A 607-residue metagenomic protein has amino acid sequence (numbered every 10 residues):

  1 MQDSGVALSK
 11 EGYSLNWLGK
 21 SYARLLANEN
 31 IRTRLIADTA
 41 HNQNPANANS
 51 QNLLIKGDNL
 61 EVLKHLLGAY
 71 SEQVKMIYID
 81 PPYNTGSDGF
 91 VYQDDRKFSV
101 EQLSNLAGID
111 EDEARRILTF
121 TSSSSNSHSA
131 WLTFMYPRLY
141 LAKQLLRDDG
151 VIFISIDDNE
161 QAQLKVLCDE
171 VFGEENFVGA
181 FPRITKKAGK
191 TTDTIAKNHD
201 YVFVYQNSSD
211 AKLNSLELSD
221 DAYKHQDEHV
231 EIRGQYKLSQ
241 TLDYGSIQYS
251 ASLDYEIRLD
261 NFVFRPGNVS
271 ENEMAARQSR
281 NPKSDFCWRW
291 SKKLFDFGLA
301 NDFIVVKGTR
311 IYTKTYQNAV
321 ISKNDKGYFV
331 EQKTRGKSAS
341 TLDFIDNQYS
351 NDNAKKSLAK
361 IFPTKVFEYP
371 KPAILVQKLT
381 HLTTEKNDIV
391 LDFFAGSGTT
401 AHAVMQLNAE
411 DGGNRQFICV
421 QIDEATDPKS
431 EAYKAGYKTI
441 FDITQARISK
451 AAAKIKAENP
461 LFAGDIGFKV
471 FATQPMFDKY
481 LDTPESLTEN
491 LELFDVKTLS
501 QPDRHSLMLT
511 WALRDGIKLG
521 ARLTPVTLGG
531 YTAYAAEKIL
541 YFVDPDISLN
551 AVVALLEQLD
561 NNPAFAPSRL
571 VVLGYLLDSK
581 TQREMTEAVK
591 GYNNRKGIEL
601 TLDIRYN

Functional and structural regions predicted by a protein language model:
M1-Y78, Y83-P137, T309, L577-L600 (+1 more regions): DnaQ-like (DEDDh/DEDDy) 3′-5′ exonuclease domain used for proofreading and 3′-end trimming on nucleic acids
W17, N59, F90-E101, L132 (+4 more regions): Conserved S-adenosyl-L-methionine
Q43-H65, D352-N387, Q406: Glycine-rich adenosyl-nucleotide cofactor-binding module
V62-A69, Q73-I77, P81, R138-L141 (+15 more regions): Generic, well-ordered alpha-helical scaffold segments in large soluble proteins
Q73-V151, N159, H199-D200, L216-S246 (+4 more regions): SAM-dependent methyltransferase catalytic-core segment centered on the flexible catalytic loop and adjoining short
M135, D148-D149, D158-D220: Signature of N6-adenine DNA methyltransferases within the class I
K186, S208-A359: Active-site-adjacent helix-turn-beta-strand microarchitecture at beta-sheet edges that either contains or buttresses
Q406-N607: PRPP-dependent phosphoribosyltransferase catalytic core
